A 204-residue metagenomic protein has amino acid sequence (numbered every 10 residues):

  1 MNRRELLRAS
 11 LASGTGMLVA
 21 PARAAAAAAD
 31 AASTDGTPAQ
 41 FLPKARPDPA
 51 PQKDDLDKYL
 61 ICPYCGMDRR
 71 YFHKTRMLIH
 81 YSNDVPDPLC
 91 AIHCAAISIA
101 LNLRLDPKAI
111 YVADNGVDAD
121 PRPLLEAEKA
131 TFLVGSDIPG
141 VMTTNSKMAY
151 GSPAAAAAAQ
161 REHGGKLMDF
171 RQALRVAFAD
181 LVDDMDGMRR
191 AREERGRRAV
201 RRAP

Functional and structural regions predicted by a protein language model:
M1-G14: N-terminal secretory signal peptides and thylakoid transit peptides that target proteins across membranes
P21-D55, R192: C-terminal segment of N-terminal export signals and the immediately downstream linker at the start of the mature
Y59: Residues immediately within or flanking Cys/His clusters that coordinate Zn2+ in small zinc-binding modules
C62: Short cysteine-rich clusters marking metal-coordination/redox-active sites
G66: Cys/His-coordinated zinc-binding microdomains
K74-H80: Short cysteine/histidine-rich zinc-coordinating motifs and their immediately flanking basic loops
Y81-L125, F132: Mid-length scaffold segments of soluble, non-membrane domains
I110-A173: Thiol/selenol-based redox catalytic cores and closely related redox-interacting motifs
